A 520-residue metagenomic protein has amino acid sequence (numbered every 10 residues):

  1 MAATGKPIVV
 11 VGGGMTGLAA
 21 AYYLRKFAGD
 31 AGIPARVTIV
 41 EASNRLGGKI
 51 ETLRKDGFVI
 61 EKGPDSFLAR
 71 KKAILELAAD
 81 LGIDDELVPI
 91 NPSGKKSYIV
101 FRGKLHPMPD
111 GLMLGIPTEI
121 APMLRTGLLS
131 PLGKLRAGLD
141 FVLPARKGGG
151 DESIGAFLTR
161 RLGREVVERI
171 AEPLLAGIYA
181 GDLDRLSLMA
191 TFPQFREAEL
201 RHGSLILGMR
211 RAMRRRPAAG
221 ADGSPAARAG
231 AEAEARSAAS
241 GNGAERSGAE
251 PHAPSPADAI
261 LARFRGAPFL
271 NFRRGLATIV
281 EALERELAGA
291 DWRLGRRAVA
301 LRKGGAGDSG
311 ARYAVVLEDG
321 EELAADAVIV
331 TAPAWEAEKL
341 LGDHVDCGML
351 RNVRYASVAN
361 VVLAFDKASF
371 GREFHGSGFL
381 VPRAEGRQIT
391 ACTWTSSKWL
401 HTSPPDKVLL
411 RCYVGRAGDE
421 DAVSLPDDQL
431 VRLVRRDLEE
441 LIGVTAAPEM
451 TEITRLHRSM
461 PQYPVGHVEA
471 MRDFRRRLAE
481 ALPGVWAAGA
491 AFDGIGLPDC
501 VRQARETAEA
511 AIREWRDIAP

Functional and structural regions predicted by a protein language model:
A2-T16: Beta1/beta-strand and adjacent pyrophosphate-binding region of the FAD-binding site in flavoprotein oxidoreductases
T16, R45, W335: Conserved Rossmann-like nucleotide-cofactor binding loop
R25-K55: Glycine-rich FAD pyrophosphate-binding loop
D56-A145: Dinucleotide-binding Rossmann-like beta1-alpha1 core, especially the glycine-rich loop that anchors the ADP
A73-D110, R161-E168, E286-L294, V299-Y313: Feature captures the FAD/FMN-dependent oxidoreductase FAD-binding
P109-G111, P117, E373-G376, A391-P520: Conserved flavin/dinucleotide-binding core of flavoenzymes
I116, I120, K134-A300: Active-site/ligand-binding neighborhood in enzyme catalytic cores
P225-A227, G241, L294-L410, A417-S424 (+3 more regions): Mid-domain catalytic core of redox enzymes that form a hydrophobic substrate pocket/lid adjacent to a catalytic redox
